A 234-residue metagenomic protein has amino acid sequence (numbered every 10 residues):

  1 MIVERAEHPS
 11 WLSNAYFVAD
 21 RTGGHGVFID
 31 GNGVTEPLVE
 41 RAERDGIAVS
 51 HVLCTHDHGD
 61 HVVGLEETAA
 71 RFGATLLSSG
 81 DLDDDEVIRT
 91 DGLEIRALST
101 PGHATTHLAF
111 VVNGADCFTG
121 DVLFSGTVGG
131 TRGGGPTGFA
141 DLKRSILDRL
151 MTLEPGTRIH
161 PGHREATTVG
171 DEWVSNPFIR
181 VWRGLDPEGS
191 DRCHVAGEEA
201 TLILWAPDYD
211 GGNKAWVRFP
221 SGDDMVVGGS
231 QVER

Functional and structural regions predicted by a protein language model:
M1-D45, A109-G120, G126: Conserved beta-strand hairpin/beta-sheet module of binuclear metal-dependent hydrolase folds, prominently
W11-L12, G23-G26, G33-L98, F178: Active-site HxH/HxHxD metal-binding segment of metal-dependent hydrolases
F17, D85-V112, C117: Core dinuclear metal-dependent hydrolase active-site scaffold
V18, D30, H56, T100-H103 (+4 more regions): Divalent metal-coordination and catalytic microenvironments
G31-G33, D57, H103-A104, A115-D116 (+4 more regions): Active-site metal-binding loops of divalent metal-dependent hydrolases
V52-V62, L98-H107, I159-A166: Histidine-centered catalytic micro-motifs
G129-T137: Short glycine-enriched, charge-decorated loop/helix-capping segments at active-site entrances that position
R144-I159, R164-R234: Accessory terminal helices/loops
